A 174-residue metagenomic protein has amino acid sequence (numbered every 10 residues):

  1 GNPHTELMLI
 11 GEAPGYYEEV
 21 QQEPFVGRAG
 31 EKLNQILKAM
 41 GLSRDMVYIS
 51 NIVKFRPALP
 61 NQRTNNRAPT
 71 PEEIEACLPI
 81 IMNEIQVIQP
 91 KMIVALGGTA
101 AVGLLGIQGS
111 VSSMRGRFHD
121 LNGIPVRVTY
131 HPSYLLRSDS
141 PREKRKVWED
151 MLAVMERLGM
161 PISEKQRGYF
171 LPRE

Functional and structural regions predicted by a protein language model:
G1-E174: A polyanion-binding, active-site-adjacent surface
